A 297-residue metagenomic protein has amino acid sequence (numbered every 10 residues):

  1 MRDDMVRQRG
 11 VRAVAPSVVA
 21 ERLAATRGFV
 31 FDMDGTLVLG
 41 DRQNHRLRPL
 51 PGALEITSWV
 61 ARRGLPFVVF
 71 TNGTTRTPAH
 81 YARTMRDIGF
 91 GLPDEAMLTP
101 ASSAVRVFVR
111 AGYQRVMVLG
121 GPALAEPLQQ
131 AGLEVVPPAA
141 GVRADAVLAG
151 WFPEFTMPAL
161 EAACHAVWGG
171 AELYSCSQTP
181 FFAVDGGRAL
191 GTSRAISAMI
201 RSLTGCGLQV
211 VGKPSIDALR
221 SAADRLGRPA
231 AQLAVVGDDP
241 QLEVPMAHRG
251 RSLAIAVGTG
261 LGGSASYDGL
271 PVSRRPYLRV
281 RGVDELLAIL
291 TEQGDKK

Functional and structural regions predicted by a protein language model:
R2-P51, E55-L65, A79-E95, V105-K297: Asp-based, Mg2+/Mn2+-dependent phosphohydrolase catalytic module
P66-F70: Short glycine-rich or small-residue beta-strand-to-loop segments that form or flank ligand, phosphate, metal/Fe-S
G73: Conserved phosphate/oxyanion-binding catalytic-loop motifs
R76: Active-site environment of divalent metal-dependent phosphoester hydrolases
